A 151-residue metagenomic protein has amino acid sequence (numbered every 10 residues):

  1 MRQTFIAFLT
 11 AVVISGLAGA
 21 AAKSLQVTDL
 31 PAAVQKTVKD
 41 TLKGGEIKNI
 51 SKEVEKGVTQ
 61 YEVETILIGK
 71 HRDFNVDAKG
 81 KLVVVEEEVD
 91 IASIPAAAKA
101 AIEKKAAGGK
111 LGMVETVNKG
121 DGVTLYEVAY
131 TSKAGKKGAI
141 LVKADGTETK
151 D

Functional and structural regions predicted by a protein language model:
T4: Electrostatic, structured charged patches in enzyme active sites and in nucleic-acid/phosphate-binding
A7-G16: Bacterial N-terminal signal peptides
A20-D151: Mature soluble domains of exported/periplasmic/lumenal proteins and thiol-rich metal-chelating peptides
